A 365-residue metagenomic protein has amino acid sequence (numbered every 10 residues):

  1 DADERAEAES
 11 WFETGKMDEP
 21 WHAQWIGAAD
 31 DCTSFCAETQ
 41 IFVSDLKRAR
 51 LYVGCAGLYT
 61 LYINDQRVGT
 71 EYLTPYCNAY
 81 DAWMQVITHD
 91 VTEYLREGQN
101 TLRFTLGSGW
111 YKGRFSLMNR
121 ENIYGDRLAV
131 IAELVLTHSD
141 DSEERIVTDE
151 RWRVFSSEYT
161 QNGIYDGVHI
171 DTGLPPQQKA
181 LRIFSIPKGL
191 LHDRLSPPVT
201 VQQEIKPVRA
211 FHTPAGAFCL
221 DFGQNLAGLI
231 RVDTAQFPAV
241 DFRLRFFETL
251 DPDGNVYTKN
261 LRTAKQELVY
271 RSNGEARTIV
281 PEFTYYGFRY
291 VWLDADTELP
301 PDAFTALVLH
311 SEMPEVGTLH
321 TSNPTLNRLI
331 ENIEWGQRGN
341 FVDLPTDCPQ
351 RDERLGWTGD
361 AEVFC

Functional and structural regions predicted by a protein language model:
A2-Q350, G359-D360: Extracellular/oxidizing-compartment recognition motifs
W357-C365: Well-ordered alpha-helical segments within folded domains of soluble proteins
